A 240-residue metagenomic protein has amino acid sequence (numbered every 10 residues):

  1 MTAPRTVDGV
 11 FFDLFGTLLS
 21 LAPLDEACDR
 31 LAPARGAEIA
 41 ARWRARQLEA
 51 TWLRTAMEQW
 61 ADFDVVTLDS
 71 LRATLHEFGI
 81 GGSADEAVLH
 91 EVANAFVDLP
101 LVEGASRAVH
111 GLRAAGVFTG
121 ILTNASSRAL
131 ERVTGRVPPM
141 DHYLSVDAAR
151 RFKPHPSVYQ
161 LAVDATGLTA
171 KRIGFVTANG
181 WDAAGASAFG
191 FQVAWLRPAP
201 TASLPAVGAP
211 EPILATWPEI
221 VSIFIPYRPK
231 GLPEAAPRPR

Functional and structural regions predicted by a protein language model:
M1-T6, H110, V117, L122 (+1 more regions): Asp-based, Mg2+/Mn2+-dependent phosphohydrolase catalytic module
T2-L48: Active-site neighborhood of HAD-like aspartate-dependent phosphohydrolases
E26-R30, R42, D69-A73, E91 (+3 more regions): Alpha-helical elements of Rossmann-like donor-binding domains used by nucleotide-donor carbohydrate transfer enzymes
C28, W43-Q47, T67, V92-F96 (+1 more regions): Hydrophobic alpha-helical core bundles mediating ligand binding, dimerization, or RNAP-core interactions
A32-G36, E77-A84, A114, R136-P139 (+1 more regions): Short helix-capping segments at alpha-helix termini
A34, E38, E58-D62, A87 (+5 more regions): Residues at secondary-structure transition points
A37, E49-H90: A metal-dependent, Asp-based hydrolase signature
W60, D64-V65, S83-I121, E131 (+1 more regions): Short, acidic loop-to-helix structural element flanking the phosphoryl-transfer center in phosphate-processing enzymes
